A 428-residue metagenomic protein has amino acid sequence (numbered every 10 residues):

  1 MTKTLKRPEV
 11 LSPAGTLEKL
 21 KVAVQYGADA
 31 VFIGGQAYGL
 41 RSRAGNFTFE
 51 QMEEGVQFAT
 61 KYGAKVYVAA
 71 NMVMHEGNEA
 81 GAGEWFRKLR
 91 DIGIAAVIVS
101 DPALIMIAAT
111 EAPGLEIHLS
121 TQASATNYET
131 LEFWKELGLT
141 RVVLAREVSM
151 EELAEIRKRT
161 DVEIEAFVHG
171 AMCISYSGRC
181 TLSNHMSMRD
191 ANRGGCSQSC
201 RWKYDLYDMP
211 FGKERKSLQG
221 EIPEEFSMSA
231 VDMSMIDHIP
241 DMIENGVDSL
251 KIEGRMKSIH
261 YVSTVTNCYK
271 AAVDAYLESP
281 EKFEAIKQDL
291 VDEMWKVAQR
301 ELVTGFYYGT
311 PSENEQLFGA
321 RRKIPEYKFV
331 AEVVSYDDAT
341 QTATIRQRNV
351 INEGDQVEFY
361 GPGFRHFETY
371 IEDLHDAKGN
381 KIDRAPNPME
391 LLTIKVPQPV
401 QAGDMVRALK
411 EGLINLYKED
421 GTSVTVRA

Functional and structural regions predicted by a protein language model:
M1-Y26, A30-I33, A37-L40, V56 (+7 more regions): Surface-exposed amphipathic alpha-helical tracts and adjacent flexible/coil segments at the periphery of soluble enzymes
S42-N46: Conserved non-cysteine loop/helix-boundary elements of the Radical SAM core domain that shape
F47-M52, A80-E84: Charged helix-capping and loop-helix junction motifs
A80, G114-L115, L119-Y128: Gly/Gly-Pro- and Ser/Thr-rich, intrinsically disordered tail segments characteristic of DNA damage-repair and tolerance
A103-L104: Alpha-helix capping/helix-boundary segments
